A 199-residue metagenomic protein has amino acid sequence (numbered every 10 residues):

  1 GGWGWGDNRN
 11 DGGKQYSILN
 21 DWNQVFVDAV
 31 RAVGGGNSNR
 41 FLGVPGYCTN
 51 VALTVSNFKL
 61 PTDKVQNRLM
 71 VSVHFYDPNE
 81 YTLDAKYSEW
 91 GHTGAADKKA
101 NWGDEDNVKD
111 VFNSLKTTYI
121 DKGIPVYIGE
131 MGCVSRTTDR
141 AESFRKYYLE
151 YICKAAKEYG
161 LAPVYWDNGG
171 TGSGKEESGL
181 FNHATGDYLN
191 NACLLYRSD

Functional and structural regions predicted by a protein language model:
G1-W102, N113-C133, E158-Y159: Active-site region of glycoside hydrolase catalytic domains
L53-T54, M70, F181-L189: A short, hydrophobic/aromatic-rich structural module that often spans a beta strand with its adjoining loop
E105, K109-D187: Substrate-binding cleft of secreted/luminal carbohydrate-active enzymes
Y196-D199: Conserved small/polar residues in nucleotide/adenosyl-binding loops
